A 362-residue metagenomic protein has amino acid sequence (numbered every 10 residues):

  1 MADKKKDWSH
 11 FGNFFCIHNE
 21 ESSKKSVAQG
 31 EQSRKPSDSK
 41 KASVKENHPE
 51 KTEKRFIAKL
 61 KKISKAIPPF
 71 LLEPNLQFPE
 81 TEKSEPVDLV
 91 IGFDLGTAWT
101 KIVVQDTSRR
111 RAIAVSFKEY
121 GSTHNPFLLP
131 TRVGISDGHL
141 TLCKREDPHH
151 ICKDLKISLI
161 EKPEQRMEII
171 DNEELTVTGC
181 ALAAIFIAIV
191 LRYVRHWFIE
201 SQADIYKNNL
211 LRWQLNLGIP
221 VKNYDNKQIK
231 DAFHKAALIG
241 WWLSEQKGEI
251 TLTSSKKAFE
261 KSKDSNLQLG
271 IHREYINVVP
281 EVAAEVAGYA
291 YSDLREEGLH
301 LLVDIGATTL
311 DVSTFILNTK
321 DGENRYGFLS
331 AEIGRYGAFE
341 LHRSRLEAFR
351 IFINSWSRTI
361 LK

Functional and structural regions predicted by a protein language model:
A2-E21: Polybasic, Ser/Thr-rich amphipathic helices
C16-E21, K25, Q29, D38-K41 (+4 more regions): Early-domain small/polar-rich strand-loop-helix modules and first-structured segments of the mature chain
P68-P86, T253-L301: Conserved phosphate-binding catalytic cores of ATP/NTP-utilizing and phosphoryl-transfer enzymes
K83-R110, A290-F328: Gly/Thr-rich phosphate-binding beta-strand-loop-beta motif of the actin/hexokinase/Hsp70
I91-F93, N208-V221, Y275-V279, L301-V303 (+1 more regions): Extended hydrophobic secondary-structure segments that form protein cores and membrane-embedded regions
T123-A236: Conserved phosphate-binding loops in N-terminal lobes of ATP-dependent enzymes of the actin/Hsp70/sugar-kinase
L217-L269: Conserved PRPP/pyrophosphate-binding segment of the phosphoribosyltransferase/PRPP-pathway fold
V278, I351-K362: Helical "lid/coupling" subdomains associated with nucleotide-phosphate turnover
